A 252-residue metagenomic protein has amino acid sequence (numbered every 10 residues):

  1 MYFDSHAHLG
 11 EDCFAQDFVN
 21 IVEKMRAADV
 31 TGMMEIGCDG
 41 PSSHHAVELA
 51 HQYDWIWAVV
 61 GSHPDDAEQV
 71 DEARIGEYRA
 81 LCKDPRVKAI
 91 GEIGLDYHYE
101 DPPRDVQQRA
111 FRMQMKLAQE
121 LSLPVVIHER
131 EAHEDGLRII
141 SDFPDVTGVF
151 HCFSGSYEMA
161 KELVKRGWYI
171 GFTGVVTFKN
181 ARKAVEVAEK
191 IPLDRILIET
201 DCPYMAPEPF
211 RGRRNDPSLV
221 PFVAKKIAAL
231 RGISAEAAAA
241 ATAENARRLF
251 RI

Functional and structural regions predicted by a protein language model:
M1-I252: Mid-domain alpha/beta scaffold segments of enzyme catalytic cores
